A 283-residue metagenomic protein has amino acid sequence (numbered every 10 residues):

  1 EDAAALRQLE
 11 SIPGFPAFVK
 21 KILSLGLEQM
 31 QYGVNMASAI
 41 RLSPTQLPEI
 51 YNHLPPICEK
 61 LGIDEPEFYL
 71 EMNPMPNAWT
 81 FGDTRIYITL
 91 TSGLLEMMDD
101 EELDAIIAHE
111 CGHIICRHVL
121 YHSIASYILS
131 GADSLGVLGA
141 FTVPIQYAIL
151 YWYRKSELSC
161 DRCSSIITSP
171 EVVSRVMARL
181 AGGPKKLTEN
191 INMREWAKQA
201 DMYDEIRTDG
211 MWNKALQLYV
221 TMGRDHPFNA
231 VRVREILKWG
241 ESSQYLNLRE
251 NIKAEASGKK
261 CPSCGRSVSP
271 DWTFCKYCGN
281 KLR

Functional and structural regions predicted by a protein language model:
E1-T84, S242-R283: Hydrophobic or amphipathic, alpha-helical segments that drive membrane association/targeting
I12-L27, I124-A148, D209-G223, F228: Alpha-helical membrane-targeting segments
S38, T45-Y51, I57-I63, L138 (+2 more regions): Short helix/loop segments within enzyme catalytic domains that coordinate or immediately flank catalytic cofactors
T45, L90-A105, Y151: Short pre-active-site segment immediately N-terminal to the catalytic Zn-binding motif
L54, L90, C160, F228: Residue-level signature of catalytic and energy-coupling elements of molecular machines, predominantly ATP/GTP-dependent
M98, I107-C116, S159, C163: Active-site His/Glu-centered metal-binding helix of metallohydrolases
C111-S130: Catalytic Zn2+-binding segment of zinc metalloproteases
A178-Y277: Pan-zinc metallopeptidase signature
